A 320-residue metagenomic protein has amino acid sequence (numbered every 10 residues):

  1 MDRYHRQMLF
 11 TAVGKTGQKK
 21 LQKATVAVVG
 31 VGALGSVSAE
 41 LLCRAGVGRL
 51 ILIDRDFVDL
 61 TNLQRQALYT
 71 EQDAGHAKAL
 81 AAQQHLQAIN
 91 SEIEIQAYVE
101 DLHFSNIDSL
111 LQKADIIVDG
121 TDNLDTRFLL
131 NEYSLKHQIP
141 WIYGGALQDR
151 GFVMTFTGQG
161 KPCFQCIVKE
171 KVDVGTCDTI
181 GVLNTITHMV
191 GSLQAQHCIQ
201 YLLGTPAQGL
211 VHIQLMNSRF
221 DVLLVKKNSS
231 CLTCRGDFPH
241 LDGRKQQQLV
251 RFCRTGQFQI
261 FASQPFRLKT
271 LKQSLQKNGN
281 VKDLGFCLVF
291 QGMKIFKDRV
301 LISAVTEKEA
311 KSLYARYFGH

Functional and structural regions predicted by a protein language model:
M1-H320: Adenine nucleotide-associated cytosolic modules
